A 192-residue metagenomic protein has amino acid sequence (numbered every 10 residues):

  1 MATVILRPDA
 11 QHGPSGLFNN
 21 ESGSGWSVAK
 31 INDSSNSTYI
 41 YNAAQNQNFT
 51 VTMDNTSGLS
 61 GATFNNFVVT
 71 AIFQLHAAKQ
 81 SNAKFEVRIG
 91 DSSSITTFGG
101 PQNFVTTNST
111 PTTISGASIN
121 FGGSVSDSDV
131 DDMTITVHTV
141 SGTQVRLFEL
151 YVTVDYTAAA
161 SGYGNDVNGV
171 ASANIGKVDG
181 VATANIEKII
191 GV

Functional and structural regions predicted by a protein language model:
M1-Y163, S172-K177, A184-V192: Disulfide-rich extracellular domains of secreted proteins
